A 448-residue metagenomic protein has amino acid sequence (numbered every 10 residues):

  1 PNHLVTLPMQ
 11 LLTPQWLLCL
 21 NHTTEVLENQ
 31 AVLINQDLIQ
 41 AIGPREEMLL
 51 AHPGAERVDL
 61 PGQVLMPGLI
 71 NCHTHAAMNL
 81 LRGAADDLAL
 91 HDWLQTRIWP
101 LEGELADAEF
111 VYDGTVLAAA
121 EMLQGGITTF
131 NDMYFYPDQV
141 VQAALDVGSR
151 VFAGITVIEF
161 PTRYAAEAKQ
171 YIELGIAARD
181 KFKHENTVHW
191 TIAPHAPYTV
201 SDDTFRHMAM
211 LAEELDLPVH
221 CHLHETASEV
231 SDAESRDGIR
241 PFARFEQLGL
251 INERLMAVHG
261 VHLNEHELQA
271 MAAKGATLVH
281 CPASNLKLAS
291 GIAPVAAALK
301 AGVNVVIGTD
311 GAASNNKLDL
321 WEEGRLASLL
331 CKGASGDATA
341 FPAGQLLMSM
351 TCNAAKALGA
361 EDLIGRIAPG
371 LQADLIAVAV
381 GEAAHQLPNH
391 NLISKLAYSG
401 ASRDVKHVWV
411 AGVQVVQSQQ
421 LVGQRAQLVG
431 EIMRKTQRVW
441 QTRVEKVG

Functional and structural regions predicted by a protein language model:
N2-Q30, I34-Q40, R45, A51 (+1 more regions): Active-site microenvironment of metallo-dependent hydrolases
Q10-P14, L50-W93, V116, A120-Q124: Replace "His-x-His-based motif
Q15, V32, D37, G62 (+16 more regions): Divalent metal-coordination and catalytic microenvironments
L80-D113, V147-K169, T226-R254, K274-T277 (+1 more regions): Active-site gating loops and adjacent loop-to-helix segments of metal-dependent hydrolytic enzymes
R82-G148, Y171-H184, M433-Q437, E445: Alpha-helical scaffold segments that flank or form the walls of functional sites
Q139-V261: Metal-coordinating catalytic core of metallo-dependent amide/deamination hydrolases
E225-L255, G260-A273, L286-L299, G311-E322: Catalytic core of soluble alpha/beta enzymes
Q247-R254, A296-E382: His/Asp/Glu-enriched, well-ordered alpha-helical/loop segment that forms or immediately abuts the divalent-metal
